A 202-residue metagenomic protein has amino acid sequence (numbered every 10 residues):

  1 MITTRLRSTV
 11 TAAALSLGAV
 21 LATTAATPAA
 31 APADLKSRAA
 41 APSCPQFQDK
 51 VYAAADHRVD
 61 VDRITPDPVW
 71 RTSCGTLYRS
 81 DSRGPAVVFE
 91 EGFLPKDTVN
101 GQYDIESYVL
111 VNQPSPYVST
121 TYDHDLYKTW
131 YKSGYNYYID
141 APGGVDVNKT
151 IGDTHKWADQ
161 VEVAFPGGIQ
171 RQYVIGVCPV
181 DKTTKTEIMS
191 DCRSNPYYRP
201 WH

Functional and structural regions predicted by a protein language model:
I2-A13, A29-H202: NAD-dependent ADP-ribosyltransferases
A19-P28: C-terminal segment of classical bacterial N-terminal signal peptides
